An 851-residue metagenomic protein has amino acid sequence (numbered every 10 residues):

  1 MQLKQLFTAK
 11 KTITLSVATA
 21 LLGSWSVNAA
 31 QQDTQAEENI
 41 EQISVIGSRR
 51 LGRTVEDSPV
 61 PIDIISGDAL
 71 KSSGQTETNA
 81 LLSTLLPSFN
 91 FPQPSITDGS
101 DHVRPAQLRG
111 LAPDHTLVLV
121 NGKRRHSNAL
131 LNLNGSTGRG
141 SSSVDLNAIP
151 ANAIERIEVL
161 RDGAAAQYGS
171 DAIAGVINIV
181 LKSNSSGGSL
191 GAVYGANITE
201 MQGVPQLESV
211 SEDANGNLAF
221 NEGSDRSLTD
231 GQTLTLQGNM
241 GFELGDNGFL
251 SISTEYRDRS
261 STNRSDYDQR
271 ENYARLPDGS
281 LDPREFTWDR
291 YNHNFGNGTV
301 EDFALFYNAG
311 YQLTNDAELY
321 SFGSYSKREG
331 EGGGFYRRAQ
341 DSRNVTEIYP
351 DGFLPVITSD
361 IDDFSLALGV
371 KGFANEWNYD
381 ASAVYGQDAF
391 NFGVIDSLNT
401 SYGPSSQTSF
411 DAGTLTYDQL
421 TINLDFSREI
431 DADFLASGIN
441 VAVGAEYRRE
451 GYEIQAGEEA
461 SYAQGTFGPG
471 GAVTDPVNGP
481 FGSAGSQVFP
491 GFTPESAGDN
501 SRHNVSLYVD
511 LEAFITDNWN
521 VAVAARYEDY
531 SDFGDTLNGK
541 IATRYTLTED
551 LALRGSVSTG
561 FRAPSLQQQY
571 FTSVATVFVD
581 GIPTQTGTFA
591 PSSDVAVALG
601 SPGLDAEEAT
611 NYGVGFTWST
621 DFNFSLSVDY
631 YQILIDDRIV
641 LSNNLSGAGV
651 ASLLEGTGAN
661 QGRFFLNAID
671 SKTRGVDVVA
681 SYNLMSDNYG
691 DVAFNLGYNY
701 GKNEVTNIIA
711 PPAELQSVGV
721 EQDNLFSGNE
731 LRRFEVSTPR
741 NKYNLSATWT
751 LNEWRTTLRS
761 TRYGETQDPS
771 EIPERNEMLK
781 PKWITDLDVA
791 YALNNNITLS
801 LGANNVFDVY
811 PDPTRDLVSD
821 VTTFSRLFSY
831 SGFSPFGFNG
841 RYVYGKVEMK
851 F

Functional and structural regions predicted by a protein language model:
Q31, V443, S625-S770: Gram-negative outer-membrane beta-barrel transporters
Q42-S73, S100, A129-R139: N-terminal periplasmic "start-of-domain" segments of outer-membrane beta-barrel proteins
T78-L81, L85, A106, L119 (+5 more regions): N-terminal periplasmic accessory domains that precede and gate Gram-negative outer-membrane beta-barrel machines
L82-A129: Extracytoplasmic beta-strand/coil segments of soluble accessory domains associated with Gram-negative outer-membrane
K123-R161, L207-S211, L218: Short acidic/polar hinge/loop motifs at secondary-structure boundaries that mediate gating or recognition
S186-S189, S211-G334, D341-D351, P355-G369 (+2 more regions): Transmembrane beta-barrel wall of Gram-negative outer-membrane proteins
F353-A367, G372, Y385, S397-N520 (+2 more regions): Outer-membrane beta-barrel transmembrane domain signature of Gram-negative proteins, especially the mid-to-C-terminal
I635, K702-N703, S760-D768, Y791-F851: C-terminal beta-signal and adjacent terminal beta-strands/loops of Gram-negative outer-membrane beta-barrel proteins
